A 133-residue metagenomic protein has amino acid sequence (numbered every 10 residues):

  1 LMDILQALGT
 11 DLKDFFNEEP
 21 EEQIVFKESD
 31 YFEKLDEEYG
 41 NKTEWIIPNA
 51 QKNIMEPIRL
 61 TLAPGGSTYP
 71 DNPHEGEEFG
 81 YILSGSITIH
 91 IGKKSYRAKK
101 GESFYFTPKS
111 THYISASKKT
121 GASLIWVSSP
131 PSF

Functional and structural regions predicted by a protein language model:
L1-L8, L12-F16: Hydrophobic micro-packing sites on short alpha-helices
Q6, N17-D36, G40: Solvent-exposed, charged amphipathic helical/linker segments at domain boundaries
E33-G66, P70, V127-S132: A short glycine-rich, His/Asp/Glu-containing loop-to-beta-strand
N41, K99-K100, P108-F133: Ligand-binding loop in jelly-roll beta-barrel domains
I46, G92-P108: Short acidic-glycine-tyrosine-enriched beta hairpin
T61-L62, P73-I89: Short, conserved beta-strand element in jelly-roll/cupin
T68-H74, S115-S117: Short histidine-centered beta-strand/loop micro-motifs that create catalytic or ligand/metal-coordination sites
F79, S86-T88, S95, T111 (+1 more regions): Structural motif
